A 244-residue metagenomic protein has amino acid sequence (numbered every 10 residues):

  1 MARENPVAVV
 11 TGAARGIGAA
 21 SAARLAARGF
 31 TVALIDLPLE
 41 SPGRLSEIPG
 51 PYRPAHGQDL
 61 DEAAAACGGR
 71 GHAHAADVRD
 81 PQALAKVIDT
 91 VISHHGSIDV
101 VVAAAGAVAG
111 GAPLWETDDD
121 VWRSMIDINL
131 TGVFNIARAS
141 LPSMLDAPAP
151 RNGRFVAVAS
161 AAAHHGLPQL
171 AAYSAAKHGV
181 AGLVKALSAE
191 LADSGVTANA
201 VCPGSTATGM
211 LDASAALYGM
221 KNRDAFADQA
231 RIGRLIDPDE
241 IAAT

Functional and structural regions predicted by a protein language model:
A2-H95, A109-G110, D120-V121, A213: Short-chain dehydrogenase/reductase
A112-L114, V121-I126, F226: Substrate-binding pocket helix/loop in short-chain dehydrogenase/reductase
A137, A176, V184: Active-site helix of classical SDR
P142, A189-D193: Alpha-helical segment proximal to the catalytic Tyr-Lys
S160: Residue(s) in the substrate-gating loop at a strand-loop-helix junction that position the organic substrate next
A200, M220-T244: C-terminal helical subdomain
P203-A213, P238: Short, flexible catalytic-loop segment of classical short-chain dehydrogenase/reductase
